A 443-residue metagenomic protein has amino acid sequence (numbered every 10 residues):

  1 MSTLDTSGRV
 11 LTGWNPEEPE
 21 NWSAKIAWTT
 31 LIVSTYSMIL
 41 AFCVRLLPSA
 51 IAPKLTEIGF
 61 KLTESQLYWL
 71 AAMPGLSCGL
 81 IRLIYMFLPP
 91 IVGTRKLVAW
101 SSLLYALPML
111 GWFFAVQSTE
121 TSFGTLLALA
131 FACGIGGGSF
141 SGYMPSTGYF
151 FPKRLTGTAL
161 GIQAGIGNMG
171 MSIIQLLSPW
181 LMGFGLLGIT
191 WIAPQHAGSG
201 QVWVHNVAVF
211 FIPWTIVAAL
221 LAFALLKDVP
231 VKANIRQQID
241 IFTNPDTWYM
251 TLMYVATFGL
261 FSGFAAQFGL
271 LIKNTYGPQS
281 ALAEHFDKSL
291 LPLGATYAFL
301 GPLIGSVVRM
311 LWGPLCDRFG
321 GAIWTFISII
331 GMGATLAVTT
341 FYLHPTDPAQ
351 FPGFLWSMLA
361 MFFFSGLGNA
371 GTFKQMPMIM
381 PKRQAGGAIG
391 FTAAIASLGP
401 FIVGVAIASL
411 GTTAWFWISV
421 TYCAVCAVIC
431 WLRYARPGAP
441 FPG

Functional and structural regions predicted by a protein language model:
M1-C43: Cytosolic juxtamembrane N-terminal segment immediately preceding the first transmembrane helix of multi-pass
T29-F60, I174, F264-G269: Extracytoplasmic
P48-P53, N244-S306: Extracytoplasmic gate region of multi-pass secondary transporters
I91-S102, D317-I330: Cytoplasmic membrane-interface "Motif A"-like loop-to-helix N-cap segments of 12-TM Major Facilitator Superfamily
G157-G183, A393-V403: Glycine-rich segments within core transmembrane alpha-helices of 12-TM secondary carriers
M171, I379-T412: A late C-terminal transmembrane helix in Major Facilitator Superfamily
G183, I212-V231, I429-Y434: C-terminal membrane-cytosol helix-exit motif in multi-pass small-molecule transporters
G320-T372: C-terminal transmembrane helical hairpin of 12-TM major facilitator-type secondary transporters
